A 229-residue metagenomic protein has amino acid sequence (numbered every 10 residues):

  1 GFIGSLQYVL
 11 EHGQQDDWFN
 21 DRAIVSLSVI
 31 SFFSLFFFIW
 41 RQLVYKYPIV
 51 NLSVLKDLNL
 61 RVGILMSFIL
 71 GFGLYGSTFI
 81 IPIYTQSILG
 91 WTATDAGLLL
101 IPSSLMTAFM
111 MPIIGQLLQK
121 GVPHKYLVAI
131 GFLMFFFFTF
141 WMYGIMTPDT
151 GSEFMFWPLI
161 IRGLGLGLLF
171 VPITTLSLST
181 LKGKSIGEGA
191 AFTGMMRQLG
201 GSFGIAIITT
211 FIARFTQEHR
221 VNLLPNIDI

Functional and structural regions predicted by a protein language model:
G1-V9: Specific aromatic-rich, kink-prone transmembrane helix
I3, F79, M111, G201-T209: Glycine/proline-centered helix-kink
Q7-Y8, F19-L27, S34-E188: Transmembrane core module of solute transporters
L10-I24, T92, A213-I229: A membrane-interface helix-boundary motif in multi-pass transporters
G13-Q14, G144-I145, T193: Short, well-ordered turn and helix-capping elements at secondary-structure junctions
T150, T174-L176, F192-I229: Hydrophobic transmembrane architecture of multi-pass small-molecule transporters
